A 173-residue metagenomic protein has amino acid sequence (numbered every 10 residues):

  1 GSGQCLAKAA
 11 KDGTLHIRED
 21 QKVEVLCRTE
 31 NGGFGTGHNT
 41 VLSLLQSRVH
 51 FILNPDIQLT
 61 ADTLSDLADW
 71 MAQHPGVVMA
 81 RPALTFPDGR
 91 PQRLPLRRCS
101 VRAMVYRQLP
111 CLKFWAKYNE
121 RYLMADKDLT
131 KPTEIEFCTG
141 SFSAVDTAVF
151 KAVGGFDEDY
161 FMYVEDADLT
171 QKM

Functional and structural regions predicted by a protein language model:
G1-E30, T40: Acidic donor-binding segment of Leloir-type glycosyltransferases
K8, T36, T40, L44 (+3 more regions): Alpha-helical elements of Rossmann-like donor-binding domains used by nucleotide-donor carbohydrate transfer enzymes
V25, T29-T36, L42-L45, M162-Y163: A short, glycine-/small-residue-rich helix N-cap motif at loop->alpha-helix starts within glycosyltransferase
H50: Short aromatic/hydrophobic "clamp" motif used to bind/position activated sugar donors
N54-Q58: The conserved acidic donor/metal-binding loop of glycosyltransferases
T60-L94: Conserved donor NDP-sugar-binding/catalytic core segment of glycosyltransferases
C99-I135: Short, flexible, basic/aromatic active-site loop/helix in glycosyltransferases
D128-T130, E136-G155, D159-M173: A short, conserved alpha-helix in the catalytic core of glycosyltransferases
